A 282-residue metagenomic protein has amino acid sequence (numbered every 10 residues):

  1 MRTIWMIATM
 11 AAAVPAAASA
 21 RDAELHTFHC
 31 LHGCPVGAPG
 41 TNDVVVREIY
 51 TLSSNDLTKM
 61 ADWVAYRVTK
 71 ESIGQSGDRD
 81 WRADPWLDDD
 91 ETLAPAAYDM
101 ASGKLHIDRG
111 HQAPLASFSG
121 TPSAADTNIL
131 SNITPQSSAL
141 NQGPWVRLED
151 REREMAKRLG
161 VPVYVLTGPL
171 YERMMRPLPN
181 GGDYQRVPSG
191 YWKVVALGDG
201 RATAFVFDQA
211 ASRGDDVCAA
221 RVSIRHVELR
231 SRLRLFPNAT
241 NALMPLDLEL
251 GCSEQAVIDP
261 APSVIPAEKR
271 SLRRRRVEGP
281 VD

Functional and structural regions predicted by a protein language model:
M1-I4: Positively charged n-region of N-terminal signal peptides that target proteins for export
T9-A18: Hydrophobic h-region of N-terminal signal peptides that target proteins for export in Gram-negative bacteria
A12, V44, L57, P85-L87 (+3 more regions): A generic structural signal for short, solvent-exposed coil/turn residues that cap or connect secondary-structure
P15, F28, H32-P35, P114 (+2 more regions): Proline-rich low-complexity regions
A16, A65-T69, A125: Hydrophobic alpha-helical segments
A18-A61, V281-D282: N-terminal module-boundary/linker segments of secreted carbohydrate-active enzymes
V44-Q112: Short, His- and charge-rich active-site/binding loops that engage polyanionic ligands
D89-D282: Domain-level detector of nuclease and nuclease-like folds in predominantly extracellular/periplasmic contexts
